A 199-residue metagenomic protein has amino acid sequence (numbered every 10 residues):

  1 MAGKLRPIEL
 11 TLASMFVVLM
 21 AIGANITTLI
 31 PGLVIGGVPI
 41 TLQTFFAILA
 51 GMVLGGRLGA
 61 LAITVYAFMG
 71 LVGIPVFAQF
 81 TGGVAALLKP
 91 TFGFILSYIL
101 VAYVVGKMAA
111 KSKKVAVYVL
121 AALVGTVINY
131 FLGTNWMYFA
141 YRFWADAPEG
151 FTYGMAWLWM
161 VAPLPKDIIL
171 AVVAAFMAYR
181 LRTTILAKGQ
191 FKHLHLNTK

Functional and structural regions predicted by a protein language model:
M1-M15, G154-K199: Alpha-helical transmembrane segments and their cytosolic interface
A2, E9-V17, I22, V84-Y130 (+2 more regions): Short helix-perturbing small/polar motifs within transmembrane alpha-helices
A2-A60: Hydrophobic transmembrane alpha-helices
L5-A13, I40-A47, G59, P90 (+5 more regions): Residue-level signature of transmembrane alpha-helical entry/exit and packing/kink sites in multi-pass membrane
L19, G23, T27, A50 (+11 more regions): Alpha-helical membrane-inserting segments
A24-V38, A67-V101: Interfacial aromatic-anchored transmembrane helix boundaries in multi-pass membrane proteins
G32-L33, A109-V119, I185-Q190: Membrane interface segments of multi-pass transport proteins and intramembrane proteases
A78-A86, D146-A162: Active-site-proximal inter-transmembrane loops
